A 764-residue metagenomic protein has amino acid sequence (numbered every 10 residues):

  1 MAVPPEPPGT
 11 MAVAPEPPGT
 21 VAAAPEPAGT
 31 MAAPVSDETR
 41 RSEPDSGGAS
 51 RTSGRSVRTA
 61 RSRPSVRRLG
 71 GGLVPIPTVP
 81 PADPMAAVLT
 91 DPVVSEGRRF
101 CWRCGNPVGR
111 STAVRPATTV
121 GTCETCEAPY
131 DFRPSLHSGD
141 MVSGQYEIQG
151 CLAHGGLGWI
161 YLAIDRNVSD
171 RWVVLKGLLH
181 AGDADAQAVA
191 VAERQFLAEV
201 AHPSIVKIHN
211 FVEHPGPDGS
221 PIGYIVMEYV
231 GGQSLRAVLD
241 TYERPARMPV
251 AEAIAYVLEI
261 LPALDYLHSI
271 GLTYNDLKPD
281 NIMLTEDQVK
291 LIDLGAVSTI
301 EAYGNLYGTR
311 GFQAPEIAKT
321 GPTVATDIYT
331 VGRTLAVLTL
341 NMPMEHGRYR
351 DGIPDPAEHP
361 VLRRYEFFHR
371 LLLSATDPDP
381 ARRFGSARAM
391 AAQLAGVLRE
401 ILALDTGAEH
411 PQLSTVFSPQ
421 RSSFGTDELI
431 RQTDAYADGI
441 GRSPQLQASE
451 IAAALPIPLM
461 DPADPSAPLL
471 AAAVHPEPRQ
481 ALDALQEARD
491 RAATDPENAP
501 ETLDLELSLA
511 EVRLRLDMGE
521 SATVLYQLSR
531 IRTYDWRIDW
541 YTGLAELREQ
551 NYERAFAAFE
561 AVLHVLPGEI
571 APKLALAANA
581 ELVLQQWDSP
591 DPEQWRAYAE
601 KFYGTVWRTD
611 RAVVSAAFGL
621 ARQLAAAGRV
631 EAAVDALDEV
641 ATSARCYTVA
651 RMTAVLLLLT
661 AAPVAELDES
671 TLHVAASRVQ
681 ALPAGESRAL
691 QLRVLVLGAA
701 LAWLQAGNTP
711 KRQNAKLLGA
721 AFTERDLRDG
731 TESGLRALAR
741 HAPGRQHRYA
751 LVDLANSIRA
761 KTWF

Functional and structural regions predicted by a protein language model:
I148-G156, I160: Protein kinase glycine-rich loop
Y161-A163, S169-H180: Glycine-rich ATP phosphate-binding loop
G182-E199: AlphaC helix of the eukaryotic protein kinase fold
K207-G223: Short beta-strand micro-motifs within the conserved protein kinase catalytic domain, predominantly in the N-lobe
D218-S234: Conserved short submotifs of the Hanks-type protein kinase catalytic core that shape the nucleotide-binding pocket
Y256-V257: Activation segment signature within eukaryotic-like protein kinase domains
H268-L284: Catalytic-loop of the protein kinase fold
L404-E511: Regulatory extensions appended to serine/threonine kinase catalytic cores
